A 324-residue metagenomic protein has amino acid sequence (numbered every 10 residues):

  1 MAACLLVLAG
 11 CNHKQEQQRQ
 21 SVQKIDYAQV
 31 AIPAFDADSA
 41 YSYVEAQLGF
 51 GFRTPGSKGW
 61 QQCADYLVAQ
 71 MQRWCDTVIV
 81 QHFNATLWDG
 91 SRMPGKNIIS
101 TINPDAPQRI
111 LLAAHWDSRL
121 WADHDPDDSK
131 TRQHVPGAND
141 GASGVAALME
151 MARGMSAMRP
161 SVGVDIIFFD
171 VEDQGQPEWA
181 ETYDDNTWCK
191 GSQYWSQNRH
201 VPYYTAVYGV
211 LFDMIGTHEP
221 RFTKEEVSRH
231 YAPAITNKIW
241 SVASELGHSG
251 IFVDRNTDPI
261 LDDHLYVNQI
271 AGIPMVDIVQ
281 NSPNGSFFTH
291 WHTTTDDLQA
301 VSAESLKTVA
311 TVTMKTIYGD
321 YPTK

Functional and structural regions predicted by a protein language model:
V7-G10: C-terminal motif of bacterial Sec signal peptides marking the signal peptidase cleavage site
E16-A64, W74, S286-A300: N-terminal capping segment at the start of a domain
D26-A34, G49-K58, A85-W88, K130-A142 (+5 more regions): Second-shell loop/turn segments in exported
S42-A46, F52-D105: A non-catalytic alpha/beta surface segment that caps or lines the substrate-entry region of metallo-dependent hydrolase
T54-P55, N84-L87, P104-A106, W116-L120 (+5 more regions): Solvent-exposed loop/turn segments at secondary-structure junctions within structured extracellular/periplasmic domains
R132-A234: Acidic/histidine-rich catalytic neighborhood of metal-dependent amide-processing enzymes
Y208, I215-K324: Active-site-adjacent substrate-binding region of metalloamidase/peptidase-like peptide-processing proteins
